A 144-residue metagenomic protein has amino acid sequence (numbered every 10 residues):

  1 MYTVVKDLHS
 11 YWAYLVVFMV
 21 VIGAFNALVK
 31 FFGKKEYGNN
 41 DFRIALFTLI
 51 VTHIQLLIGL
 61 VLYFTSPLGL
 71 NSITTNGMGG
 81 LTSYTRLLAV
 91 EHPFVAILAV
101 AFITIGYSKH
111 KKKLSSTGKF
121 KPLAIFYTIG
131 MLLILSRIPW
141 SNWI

Functional and structural regions predicted by a protein language model:
M1-I144: Membrane-embedded alpha-helical bundles that constitute the cytochrome b-like, heme-associated redox core of multi-pass
